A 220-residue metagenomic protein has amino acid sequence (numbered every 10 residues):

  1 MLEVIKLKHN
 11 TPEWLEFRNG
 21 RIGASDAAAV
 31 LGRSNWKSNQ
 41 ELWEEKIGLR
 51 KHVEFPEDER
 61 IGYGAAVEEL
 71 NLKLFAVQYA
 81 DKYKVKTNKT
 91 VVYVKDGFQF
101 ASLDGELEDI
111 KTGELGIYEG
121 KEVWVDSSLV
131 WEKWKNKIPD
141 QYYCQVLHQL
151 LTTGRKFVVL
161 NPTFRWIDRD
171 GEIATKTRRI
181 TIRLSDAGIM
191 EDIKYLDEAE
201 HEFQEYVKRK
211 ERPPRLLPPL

Functional and structural regions predicted by a protein language model:
M1-L220: Accessory terminal regions of nucleic-acid processing enzymes
